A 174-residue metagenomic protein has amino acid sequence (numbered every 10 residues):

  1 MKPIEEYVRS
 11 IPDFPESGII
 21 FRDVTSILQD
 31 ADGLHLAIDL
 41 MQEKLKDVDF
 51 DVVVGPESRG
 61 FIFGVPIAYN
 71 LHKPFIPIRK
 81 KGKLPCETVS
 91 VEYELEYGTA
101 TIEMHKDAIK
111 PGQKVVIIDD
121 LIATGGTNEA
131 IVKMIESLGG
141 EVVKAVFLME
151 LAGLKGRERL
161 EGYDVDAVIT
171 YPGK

Functional and structural regions predicted by a protein language model:
M1-F50: Active-site-facing substrate-recognition patch
I4-E6, E129-K174: PRPP-dependent phosphoribosyltransferase catalytic core
G18, V53, F75, A145: Residue-level signature of catalytic and energy-coupling elements of molecular machines, predominantly ATP/GTP-dependent
D49-E57: Short glycine-rich phosphate-binding loop at a beta-alpha junction
D51, Q113, V143: Conserved acidic residues
I62-L71, V132: Short Gly/Thr/Asp-enriched flexible loops that form oxyanion-binding sites at enzyme active sites
P74-V116: Short, glycine/charge-rich flexible loops or terminal/linker lids adjacent to PRPP-binding catalytic cores
D120, G125: Conserved G/P- and acidic residue-centered "switch" motifs that form tight phosphate/ATP-binding loops in soluble
